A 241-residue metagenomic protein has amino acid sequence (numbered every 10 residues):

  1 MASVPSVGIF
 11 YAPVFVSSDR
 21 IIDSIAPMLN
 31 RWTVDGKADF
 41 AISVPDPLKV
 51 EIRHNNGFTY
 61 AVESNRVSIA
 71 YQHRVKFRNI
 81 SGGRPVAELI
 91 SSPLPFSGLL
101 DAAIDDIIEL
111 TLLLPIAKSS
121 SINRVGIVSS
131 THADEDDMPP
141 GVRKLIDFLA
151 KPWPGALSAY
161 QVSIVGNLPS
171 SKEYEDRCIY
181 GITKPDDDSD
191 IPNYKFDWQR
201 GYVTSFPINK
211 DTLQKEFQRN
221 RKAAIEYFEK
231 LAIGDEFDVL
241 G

Functional and structural regions predicted by a protein language model:
M1-G83: N-terminal low-complexity, intrinsically disordered segments
V7-P13, N123-S130: A short acidic-to-branched-hydrophobic micro-motif
S18-S24, D137-G141, P207-L213: Short, conserved charged micro-motifs
M28-K37, A103-K118, L149-W153, N220-D235: Hydrophobic, Leu/Ile/Phe/Ala-enriched alpha-helical segments that form helix-helix packing faces
V67-S92, D190-I208: Short acidic, glycine/tyrosine-flanked loop/strand segments centered on an H-E-D-like triad
P85-V128: Aromatic- and glycine-enriched beta-alpha-beta binding-site module
V125-G201: Aromatic/basic-lined ligand-recognition segments that form π-stacking hydrophobic pockets flanked by Lys/Arg to engage
D187-G241: Long, compositionally biased interface segments
